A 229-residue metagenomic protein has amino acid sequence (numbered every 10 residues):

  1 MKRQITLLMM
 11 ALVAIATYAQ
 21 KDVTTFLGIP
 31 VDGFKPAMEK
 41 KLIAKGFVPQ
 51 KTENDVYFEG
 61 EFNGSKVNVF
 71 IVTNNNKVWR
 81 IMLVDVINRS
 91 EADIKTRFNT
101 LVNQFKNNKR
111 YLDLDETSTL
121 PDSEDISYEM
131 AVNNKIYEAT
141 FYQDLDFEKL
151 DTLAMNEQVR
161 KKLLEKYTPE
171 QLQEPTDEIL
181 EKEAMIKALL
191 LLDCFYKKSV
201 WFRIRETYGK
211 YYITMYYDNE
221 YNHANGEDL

Functional and structural regions predicted by a protein language model:
M1, A19-Q20: Absolute protein N-terminus
K2-M10: Sec-dependent signal peptide recognition, specifically the positively charged N-region followed immediately by
A11-Y18: Hydrophobic h-region of N-terminal signal peptides that target proteins for export in Gram-negative bacteria
Q20-K51, I87-L229: Non-cytosolic coordination micro-motifs
T52-Y57: Short, hydrophobic/aromatic-rich segments at coil-to-beta transitions
G60-Q104: Mid-chain, structured segments of secreted extracytoplasmic proteins
